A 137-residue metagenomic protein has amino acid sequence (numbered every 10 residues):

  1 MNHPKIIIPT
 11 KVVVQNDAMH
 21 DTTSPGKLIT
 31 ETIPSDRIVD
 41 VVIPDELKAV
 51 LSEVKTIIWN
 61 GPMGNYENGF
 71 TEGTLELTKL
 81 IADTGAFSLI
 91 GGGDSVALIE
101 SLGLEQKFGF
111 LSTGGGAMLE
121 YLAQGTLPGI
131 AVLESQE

Functional and structural regions predicted by a protein language model:
M1-E137: Active-site loop-to-helix "anion-binding N-cap" substructures in soluble metabolic enzymes
